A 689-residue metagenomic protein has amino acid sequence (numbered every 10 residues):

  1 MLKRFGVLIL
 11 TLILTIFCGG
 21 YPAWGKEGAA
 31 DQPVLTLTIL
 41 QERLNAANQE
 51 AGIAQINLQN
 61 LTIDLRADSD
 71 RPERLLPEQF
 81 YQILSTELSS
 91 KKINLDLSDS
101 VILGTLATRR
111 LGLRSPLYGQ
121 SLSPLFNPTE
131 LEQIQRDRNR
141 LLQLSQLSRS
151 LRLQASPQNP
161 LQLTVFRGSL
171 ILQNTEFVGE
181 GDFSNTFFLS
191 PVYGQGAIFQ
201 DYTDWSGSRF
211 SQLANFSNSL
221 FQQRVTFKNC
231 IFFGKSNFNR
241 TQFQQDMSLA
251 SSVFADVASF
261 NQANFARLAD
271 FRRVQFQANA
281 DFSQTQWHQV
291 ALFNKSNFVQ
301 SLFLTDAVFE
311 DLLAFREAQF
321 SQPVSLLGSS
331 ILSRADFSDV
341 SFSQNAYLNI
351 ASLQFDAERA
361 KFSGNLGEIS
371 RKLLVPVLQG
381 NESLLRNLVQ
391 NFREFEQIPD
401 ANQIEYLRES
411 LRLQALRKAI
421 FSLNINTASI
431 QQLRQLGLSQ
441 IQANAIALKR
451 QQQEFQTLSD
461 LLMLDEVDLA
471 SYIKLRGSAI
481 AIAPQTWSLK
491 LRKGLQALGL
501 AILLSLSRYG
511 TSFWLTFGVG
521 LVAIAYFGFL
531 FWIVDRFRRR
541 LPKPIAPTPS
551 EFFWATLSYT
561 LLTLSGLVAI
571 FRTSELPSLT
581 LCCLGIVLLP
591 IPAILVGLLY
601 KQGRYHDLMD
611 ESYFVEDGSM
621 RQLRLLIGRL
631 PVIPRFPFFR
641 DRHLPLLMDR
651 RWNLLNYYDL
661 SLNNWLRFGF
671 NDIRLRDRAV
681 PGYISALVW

Functional and structural regions predicted by a protein language model:
L2-D465, L469-W689: Terminal module of membrane-associated proteins
